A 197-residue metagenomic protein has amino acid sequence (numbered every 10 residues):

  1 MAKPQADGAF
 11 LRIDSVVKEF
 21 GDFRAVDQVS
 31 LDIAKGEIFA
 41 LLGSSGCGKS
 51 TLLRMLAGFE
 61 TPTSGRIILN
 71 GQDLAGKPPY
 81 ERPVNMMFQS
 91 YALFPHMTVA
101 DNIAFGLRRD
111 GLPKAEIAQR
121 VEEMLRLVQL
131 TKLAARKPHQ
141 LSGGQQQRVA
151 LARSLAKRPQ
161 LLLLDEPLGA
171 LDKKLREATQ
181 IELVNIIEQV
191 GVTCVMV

Functional and structural regions predicted by a protein language model:
A2-T179, N185-Q189: ABC family nucleotide-binding domain
G191-V197: Conserved H-loop
